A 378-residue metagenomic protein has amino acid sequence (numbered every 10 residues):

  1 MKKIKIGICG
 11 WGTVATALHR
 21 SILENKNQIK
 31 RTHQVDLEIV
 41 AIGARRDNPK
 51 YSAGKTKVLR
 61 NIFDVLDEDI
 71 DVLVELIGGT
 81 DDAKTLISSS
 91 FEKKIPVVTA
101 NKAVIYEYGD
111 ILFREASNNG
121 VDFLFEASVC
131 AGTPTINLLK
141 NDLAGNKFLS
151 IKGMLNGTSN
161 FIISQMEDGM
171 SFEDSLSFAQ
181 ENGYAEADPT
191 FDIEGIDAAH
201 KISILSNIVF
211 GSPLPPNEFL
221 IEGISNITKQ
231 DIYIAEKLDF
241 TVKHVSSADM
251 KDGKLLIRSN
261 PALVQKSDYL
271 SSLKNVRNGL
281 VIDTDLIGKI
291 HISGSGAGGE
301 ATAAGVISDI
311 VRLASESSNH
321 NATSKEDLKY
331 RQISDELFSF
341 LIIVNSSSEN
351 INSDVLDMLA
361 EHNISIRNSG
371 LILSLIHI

Functional and structural regions predicted by a protein language model:
M1-E92: N-terminal glycine-/serine-/threonine-rich beta1-alpha1-beta2 phosphate-ribose binding loop of Rossmann-like
G78, F91-E107: ADP-ribose/adenylate-binding Rossmann-like module
K84, K102-E126: Rossmann-fold NAD(P)-binding glycine/threonine-rich loop
S117-G120, L124-D197, I204: Rossmann-like NAD(P)H-binding beta-loop-alpha module
Q165, L176-S272, R277-G279: Substrate-binding/catalytic subdomain of NAD(P)-dependent oxidoreductase enzymes
K289-E336: C-terminal, non-catalytic macromolecule-binding modules
I333-S346: Short glycine-/aliphatic-rich beta-strand segments at the starts of folded cytosolic domains
I376-I378: Conserved small/polar residues in nucleotide/adenosyl-binding loops
